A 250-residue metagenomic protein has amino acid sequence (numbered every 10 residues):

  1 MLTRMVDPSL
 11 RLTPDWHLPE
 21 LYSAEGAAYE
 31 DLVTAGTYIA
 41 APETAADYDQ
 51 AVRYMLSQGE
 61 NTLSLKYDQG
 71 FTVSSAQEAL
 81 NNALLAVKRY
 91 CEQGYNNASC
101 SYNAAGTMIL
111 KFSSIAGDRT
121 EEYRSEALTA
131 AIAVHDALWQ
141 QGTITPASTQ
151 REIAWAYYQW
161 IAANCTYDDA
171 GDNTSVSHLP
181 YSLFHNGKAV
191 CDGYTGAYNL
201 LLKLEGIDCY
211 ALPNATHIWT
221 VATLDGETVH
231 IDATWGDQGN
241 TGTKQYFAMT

Functional and structural regions predicted by a protein language model:
L2-S148: N-terminal accessory/pre-domain segments preceding catalytic cores
T44-D47, S75, S175, L179 (+1 more regions): Alpha-helix N-cap recognition
L63, A162, D168-S175, H185 (+2 more regions): Repeated polar recognition positions within modular binding domains
V73, Q77, R124, L128 (+4 more regions): Solvent-exposed, acidic/flexible segments
Y123-S182: Secondary-structure boundary elements
D168-Y181, K188-V190, C209-T216: Catalytic cysteine-centered active-site loop
L179-N186, E227-A233: Short, well-ordered strand-loop elements centered on a beta-strand within folded domains, enriched for acidic residues
G193-T250: Hydrophobic/aromatic-rich core segments of domains that either
